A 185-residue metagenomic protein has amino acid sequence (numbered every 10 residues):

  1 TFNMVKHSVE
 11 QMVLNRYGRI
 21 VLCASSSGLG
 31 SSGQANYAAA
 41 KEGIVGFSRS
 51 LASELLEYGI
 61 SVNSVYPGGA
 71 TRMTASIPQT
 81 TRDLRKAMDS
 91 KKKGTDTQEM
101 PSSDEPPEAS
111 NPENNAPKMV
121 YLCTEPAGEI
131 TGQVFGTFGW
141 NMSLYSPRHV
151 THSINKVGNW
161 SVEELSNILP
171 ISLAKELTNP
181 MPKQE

Functional and structural regions predicted by a protein language model:
N3, R16, L55, M142 (+1 more regions): ATP-dependent carboxylate/acyl-activation modules
N3-S8, F47-S48, K118-L122: Hydrophobic positions on the long internal alpha-helix of Rossmann-like NAD(P)-dependent oxidoreductase domains
H7, N15, T124-A127: Generic structural signal for alpha-helix termini and adjacent loop/cap motifs
V13-L14, R19-G43, S48-R49, S53-E57 (+1 more regions): Catalytic loop of short-chain dehydrogenase/reductase
L56, S61, I130-G132: Short, small/polar-rich loop/turn modules that mediate ligand/substrate recognition or access, typified
N63-T71, Q133, F138-W140: Proline-glycine-enriched beta-turn/loop adjacent to the NAD(P) cofactor-binding site in Rossmann-like oxidoreductases
K86-E185: C-terminal helical subdomain
